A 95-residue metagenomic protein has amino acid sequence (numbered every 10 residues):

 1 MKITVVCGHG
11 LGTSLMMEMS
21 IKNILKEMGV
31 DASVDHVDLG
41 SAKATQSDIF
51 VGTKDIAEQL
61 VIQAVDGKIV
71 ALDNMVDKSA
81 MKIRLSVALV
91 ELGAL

Functional and structural regions predicted by a protein language model:
K2-D38: Conserved active-site segments centered on acidic
L15, L60-I62, M81: Short glycine-/acidic-enriched loop or helix-start segments at secondary-structure transitions that form or flank
I21, L25, L60, L89: Conserved hydrophobic residues forming the short capping helix/wall of the S-adenosyl-L-methionine
V34-D35, I49-T53: Short, hydrophobic beta-strand segments that form beta-sheet elements in well-ordered domains
D38-L39, K54-E58: Short, polar loop motifs at secondary-structure junctions
T45-Q46, Q63-D66: Short, structured coil segments at secondary-structure junctions
V51-D55, D73-M75: N-terminal glycine-rich "phosphate-gripper" loop used for MgATP/nucleotide binding and carboxylate activation
K68-L95: Ser/Thr/Gly-rich flexible loops in soluble cytosolic domains mediating phosphotransfer, phosphorylation
